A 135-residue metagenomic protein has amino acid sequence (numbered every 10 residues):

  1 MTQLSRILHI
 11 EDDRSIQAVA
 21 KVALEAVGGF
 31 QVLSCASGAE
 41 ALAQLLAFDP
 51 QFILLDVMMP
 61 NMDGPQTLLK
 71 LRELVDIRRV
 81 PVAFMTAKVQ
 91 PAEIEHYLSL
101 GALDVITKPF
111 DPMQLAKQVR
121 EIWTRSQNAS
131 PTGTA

Functional and structural regions predicted by a protein language model:
Q3-S15, A20-L24, I53: Conserved acidic segment of CheY-like receiver
S34-F52, L69: Acidic, metal-coordinating helix/loop segments flanking the phosphotransfer/catalytic sites of two-component signaling
M59: Receiver (REC) domain active-site loop signature in two-component systems and cognate sites in sensor histidine kinases
L103: Short, glycine/charged-rich "phosphate-handling" switch motifs in NTP-dependent and phosphotransfer domains
F110-R120: C-terminal output helix
R120-A135: The C-terminal output helix
